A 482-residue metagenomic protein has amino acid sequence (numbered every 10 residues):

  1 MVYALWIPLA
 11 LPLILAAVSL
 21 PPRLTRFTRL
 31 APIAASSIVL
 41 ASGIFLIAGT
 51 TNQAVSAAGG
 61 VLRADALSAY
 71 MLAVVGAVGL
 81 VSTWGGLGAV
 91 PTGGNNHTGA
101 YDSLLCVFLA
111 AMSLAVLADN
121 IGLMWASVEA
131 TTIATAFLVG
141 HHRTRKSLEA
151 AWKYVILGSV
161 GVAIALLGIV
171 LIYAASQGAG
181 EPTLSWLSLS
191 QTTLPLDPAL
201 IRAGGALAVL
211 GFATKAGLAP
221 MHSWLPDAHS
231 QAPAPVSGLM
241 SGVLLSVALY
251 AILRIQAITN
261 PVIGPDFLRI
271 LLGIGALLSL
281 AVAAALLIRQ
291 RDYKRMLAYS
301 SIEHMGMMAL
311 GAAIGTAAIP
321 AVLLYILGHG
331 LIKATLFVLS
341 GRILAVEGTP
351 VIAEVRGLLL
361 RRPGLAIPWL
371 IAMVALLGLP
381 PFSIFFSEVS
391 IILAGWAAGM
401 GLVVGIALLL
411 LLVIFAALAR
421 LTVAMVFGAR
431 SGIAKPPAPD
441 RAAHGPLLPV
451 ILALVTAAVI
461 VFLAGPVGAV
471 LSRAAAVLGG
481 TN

Functional and structural regions predicted by a protein language model:
M1-P12, A66-A77, I121-A134, I201-T214 (+2 more regions): Structural signature of hydrophobic alpha-helical transmembrane segments
M1-S103, T183-S185, S190, L471-G480: Transmembrane helix-loop-helix hairpins at membrane boundaries of multipass inner-membrane proteins
L15-T28, L80-G94, A136-W152, K215-S230 (+2 more regions): C-terminal ends of transmembrane helices
R26-V39, N95-C106, S127-V128, E149-G161 (+3 more regions): Cytoplasmic-side transmembrane-helix entry/capping segments in multi-pass membrane proteins
T51-G59, A130, I164-H222, L249-L268 (+4 more regions): Juxtamembrane/interfacial segments at transmembrane-helix boundaries in multi-pass membrane proteins
A100-V107, S113-L200, T214, L286-I352: Alpha-helical multi-pass transmembrane bundles of energy-transducing inner-membrane proteins
L138, H229, Q256, M308-A317 (+1 more regions): Interfacial segments of multi-pass membrane proteins
A219, I332-L339, L402-R441: Predominantly late transmembrane helices and immediately cytosolic-facing juxtamembrane segments
